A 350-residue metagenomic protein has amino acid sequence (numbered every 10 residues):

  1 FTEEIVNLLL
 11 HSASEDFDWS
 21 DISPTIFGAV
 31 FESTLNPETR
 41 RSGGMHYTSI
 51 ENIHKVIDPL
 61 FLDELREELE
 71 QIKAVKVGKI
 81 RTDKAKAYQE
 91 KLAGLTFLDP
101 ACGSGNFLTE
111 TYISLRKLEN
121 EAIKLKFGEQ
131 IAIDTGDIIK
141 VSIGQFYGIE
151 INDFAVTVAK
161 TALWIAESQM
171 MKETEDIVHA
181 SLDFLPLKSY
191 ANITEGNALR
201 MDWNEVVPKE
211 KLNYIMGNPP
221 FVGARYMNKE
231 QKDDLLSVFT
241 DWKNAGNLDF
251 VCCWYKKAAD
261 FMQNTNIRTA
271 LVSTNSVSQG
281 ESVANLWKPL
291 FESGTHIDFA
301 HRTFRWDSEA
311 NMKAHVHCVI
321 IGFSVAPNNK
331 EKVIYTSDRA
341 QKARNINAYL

Functional and structural regions predicted by a protein language model:
F1-S114, Q145, I149-V158, A162 (+3 more regions): Preference for the N-terminal adenyl/adenosyl cofactor-binding alpha/beta module
L10-A13, A29, K79-I80, F127-I131 (+3 more regions): Short amphipathic alpha-helical surface micro-motifs
G44-M45, Q130, D134, V207 (+1 more regions): Pocket-edge positions in alpha/beta enzyme catalytic cores
E51-N52, T109, R116, V156 (+5 more regions): Signature of N6-adenine DNA methyltransferases within the class I
E68-A93, L115-G144, E167-K188: Flexible phosphate/Mg2+-sensing switch loops adjacent to catalytic phosphate-binding sites
P186, I193-T194: AMP-binding/adenylate-forming catalytic domain of the ANL superfamily
